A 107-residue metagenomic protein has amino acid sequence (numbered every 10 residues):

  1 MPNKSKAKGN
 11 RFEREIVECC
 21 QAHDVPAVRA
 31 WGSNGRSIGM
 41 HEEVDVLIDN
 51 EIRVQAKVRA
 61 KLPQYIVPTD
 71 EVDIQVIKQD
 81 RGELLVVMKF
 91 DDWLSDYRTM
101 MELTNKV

Functional and structural regions predicted by a protein language model:
M1-V107: Catalytic phosphate/metal-binding cores of nucleic-acid and nucleotide-processing enzymes, i.e., regions that mediate
